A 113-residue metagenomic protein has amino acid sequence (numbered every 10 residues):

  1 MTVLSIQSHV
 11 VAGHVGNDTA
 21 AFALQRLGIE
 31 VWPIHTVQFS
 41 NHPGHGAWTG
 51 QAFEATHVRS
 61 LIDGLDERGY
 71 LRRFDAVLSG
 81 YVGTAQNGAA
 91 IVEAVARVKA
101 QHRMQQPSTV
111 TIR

Functional and structural regions predicted by a protein language model:
T2-V11, D18-R113: Ribokinase/PfkB-type carbohydrate-kinase core domain
